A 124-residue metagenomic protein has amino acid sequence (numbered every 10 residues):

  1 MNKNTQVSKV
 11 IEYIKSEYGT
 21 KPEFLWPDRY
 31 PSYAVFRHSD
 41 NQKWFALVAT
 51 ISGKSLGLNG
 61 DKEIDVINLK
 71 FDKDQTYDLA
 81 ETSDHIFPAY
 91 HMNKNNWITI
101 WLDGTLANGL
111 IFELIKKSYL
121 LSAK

Functional and structural regions predicted by a protein language model:
M1-K124: Charge-dense, helix-prone N-terminal extensions
